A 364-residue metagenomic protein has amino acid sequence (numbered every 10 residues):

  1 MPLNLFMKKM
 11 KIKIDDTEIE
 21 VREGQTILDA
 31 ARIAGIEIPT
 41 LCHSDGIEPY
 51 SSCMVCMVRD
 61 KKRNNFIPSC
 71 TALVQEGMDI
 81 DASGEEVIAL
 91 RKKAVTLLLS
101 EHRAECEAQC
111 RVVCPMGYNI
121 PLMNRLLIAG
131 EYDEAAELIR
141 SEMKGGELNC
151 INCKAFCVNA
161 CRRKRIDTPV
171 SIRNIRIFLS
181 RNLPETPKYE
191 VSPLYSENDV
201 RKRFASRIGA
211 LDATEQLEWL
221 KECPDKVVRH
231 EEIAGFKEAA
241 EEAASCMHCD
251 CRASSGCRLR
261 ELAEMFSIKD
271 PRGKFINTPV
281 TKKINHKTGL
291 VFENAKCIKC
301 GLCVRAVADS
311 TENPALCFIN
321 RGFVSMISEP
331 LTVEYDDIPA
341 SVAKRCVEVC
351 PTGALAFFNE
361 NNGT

Functional and structural regions predicted by a protein language model:
P2-V349, G353-A356, N361: Ferredoxin-type iron-sulfur electron-transfer modules and their immediate structural context
